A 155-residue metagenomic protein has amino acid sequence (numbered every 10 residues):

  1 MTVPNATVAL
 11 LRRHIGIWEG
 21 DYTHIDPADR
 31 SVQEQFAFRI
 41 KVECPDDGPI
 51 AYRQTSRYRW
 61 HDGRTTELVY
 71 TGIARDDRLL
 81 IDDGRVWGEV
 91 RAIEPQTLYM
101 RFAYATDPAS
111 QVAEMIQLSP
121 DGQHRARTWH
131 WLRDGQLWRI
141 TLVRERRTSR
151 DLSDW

Functional and structural regions predicted by a protein language model:
M1-T66, Q136-W155: Amphipathic/hydrophobic helical signal segments and adjacent flexible N-terminal regions that mediate secretion
Y58-W155: Calycin-type beta-barrel ligand-binding domains and close structural analogs
